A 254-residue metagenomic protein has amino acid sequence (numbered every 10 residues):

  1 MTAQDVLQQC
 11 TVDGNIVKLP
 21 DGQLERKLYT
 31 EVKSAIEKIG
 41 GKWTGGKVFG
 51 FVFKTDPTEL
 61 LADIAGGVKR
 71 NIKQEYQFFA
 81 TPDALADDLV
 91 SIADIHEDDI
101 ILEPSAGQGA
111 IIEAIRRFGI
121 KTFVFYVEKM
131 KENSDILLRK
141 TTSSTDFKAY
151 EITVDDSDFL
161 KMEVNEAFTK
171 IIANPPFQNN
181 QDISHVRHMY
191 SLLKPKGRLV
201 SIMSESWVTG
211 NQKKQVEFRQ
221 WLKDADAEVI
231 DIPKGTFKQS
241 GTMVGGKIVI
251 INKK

Functional and structural regions predicted by a protein language model:
M1-K254: Class I S-adenosyl-L-methionine-dependent methyltransferase catalytic core
